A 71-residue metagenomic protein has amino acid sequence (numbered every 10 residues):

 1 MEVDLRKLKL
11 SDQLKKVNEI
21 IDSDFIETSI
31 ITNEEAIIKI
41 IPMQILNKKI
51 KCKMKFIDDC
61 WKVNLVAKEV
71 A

Functional and structural regions predicted by a protein language model:
M1-F25: An N-terminal amphipathic alpha-helical segment
D4-K7, P42, C60-K62: Intrinsically disordered, low-complexity sequence elements enriched in Ser/Thr/Gly/Pro
K9, A36, E69-A71: Residues that cap or initiate secondary-structure elements
S11-E19, E35-I50: Amphipathic alpha-helical interaction surfaces in cytosolic regulatory modules
D22, Q44-L46, K55-I57: A generic structural signal for short, solvent-exposed coil/turn residues that cap or connect secondary-structure
K49-A71: C-terminal edge-of-domain segments
